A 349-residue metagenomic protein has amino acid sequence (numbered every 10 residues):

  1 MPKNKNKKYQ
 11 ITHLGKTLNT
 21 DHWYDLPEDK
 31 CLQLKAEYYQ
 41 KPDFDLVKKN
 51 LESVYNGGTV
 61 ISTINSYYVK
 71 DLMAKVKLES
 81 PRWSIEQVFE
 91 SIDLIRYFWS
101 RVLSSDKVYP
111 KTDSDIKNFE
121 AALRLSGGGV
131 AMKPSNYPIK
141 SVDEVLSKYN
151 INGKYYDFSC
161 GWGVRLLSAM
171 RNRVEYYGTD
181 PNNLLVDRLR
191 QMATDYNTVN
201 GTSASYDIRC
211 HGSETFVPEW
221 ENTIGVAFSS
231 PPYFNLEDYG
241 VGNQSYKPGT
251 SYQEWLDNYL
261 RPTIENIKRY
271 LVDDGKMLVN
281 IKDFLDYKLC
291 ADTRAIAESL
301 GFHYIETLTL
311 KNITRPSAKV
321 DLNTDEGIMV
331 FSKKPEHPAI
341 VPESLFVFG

Functional and structural regions predicted by a protein language model:
M1-T63, L72-G349: Class I S-adenosyl-L-methionine-dependent methyltransferase catalytic core
